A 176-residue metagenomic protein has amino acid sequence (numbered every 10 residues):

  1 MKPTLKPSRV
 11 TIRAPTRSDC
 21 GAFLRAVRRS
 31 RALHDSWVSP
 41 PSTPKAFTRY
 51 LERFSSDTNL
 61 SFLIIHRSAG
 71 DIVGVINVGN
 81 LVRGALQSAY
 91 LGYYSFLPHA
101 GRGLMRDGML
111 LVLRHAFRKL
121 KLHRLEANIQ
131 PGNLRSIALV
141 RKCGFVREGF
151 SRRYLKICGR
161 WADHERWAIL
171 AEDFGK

Functional and structural regions predicted by a protein language model:
M1-A22, A26-R29, S61, I65-K176: Acyl-donor (CoA/ACP) binding surface of acyl/acetyltransferases
R29-A32, S56: Short helix-loop boundary/capping segments at the starts of domains
A32-L51: Conserved GNAT-fold acetyl-CoA-binding loop/helix
V38-P41, T58, H99: Residues at alpha-helix boundaries and short interhelical turns
Y50-R53, H115: A generic secondary-structure signal
E52-L63: A short helix-loop-beta-strand connector motif used in the catalytic cores of GNAT acetyltransferases and, in some
